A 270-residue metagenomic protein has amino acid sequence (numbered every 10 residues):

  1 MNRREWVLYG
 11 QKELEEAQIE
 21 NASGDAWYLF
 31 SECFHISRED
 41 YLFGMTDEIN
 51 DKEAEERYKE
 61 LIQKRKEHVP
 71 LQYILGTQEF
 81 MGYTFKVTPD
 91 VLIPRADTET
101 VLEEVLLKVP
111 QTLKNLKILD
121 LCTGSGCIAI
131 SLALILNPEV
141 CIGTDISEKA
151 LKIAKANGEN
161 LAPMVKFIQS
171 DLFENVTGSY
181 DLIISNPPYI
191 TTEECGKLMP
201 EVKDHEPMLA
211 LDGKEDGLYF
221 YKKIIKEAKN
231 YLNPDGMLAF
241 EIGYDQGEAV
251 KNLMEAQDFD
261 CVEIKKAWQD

Functional and structural regions predicted by a protein language model:
M1-T46: Non-catalytic accessory regions of SAM-dependent methyltransferases
L14, V109, G158, A228 (+1 more regions): Conserved hydrophobic residues forming the short capping helix/wall of the S-adenosyl-L-methionine
L29, H68, T98, I128 (+4 more regions): Residue-level signal for inorganic ion chemistry
E32-K108: Conserved AdoMet
Q72, I190-E193, D245: Active-site beta-alpha loop architecture of Rossmann-like, nucleotide-cofactor-dependent enzymes
T100-K197: Conserved SAM/SAH cofactor-binding pocket of Class I
Y189-Y219: Mobile active-site "lid"/loop adjacent to the S-adenosyl-L-methionine
E215-D270: Conserved Class I SAM-dependent methyltransferase catalytic core
